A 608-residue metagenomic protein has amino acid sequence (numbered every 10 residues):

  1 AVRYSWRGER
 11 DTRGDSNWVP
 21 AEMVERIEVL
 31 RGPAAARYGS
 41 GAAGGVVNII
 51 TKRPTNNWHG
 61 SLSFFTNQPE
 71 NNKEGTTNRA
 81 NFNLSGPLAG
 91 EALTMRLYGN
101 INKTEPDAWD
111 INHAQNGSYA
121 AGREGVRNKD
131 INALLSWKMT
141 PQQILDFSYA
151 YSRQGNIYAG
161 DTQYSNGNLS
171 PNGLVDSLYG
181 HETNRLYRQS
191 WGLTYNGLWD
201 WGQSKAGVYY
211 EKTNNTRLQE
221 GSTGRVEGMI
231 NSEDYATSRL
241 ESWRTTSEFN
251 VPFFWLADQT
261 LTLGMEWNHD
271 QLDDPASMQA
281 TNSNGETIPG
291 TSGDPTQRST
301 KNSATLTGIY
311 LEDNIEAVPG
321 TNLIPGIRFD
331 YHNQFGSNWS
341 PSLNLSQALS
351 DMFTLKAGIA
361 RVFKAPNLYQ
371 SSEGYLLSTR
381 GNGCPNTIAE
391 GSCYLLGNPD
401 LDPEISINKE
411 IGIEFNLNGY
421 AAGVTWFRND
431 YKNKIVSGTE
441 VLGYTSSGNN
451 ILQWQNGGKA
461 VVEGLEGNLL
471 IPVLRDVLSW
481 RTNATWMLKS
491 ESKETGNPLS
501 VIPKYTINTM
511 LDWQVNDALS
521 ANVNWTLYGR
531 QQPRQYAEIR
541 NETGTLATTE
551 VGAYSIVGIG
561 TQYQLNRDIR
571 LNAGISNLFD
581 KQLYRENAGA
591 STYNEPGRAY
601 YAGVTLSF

Functional and structural regions predicted by a protein language model:
V2-R31, F82: Short acidic/polar hinge/loop motifs at secondary-structure boundaries that mediate gating or recognition
S5-R7, K432, S437, L527-I539 (+1 more regions): C-terminal beta-signal and adjacent terminal beta-strands/loops of Gram-negative outer-membrane beta-barrel proteins
E9, T55-L178, N433: Periplasmic-side early beta-strands and strand-to-turn transitions of outer-membrane beta-barrels
N17-S63: A beta-strand signature from Gram-negative outer-membrane beta-barrel systems, especially the internal plug domain
S63, E316-G320, W426-Y431, L442-A537 (+1 more regions): Gram-negative outer-membrane beta-barrel transporters
S136-Q154, Y179-G336, S346-S350, V477-N483: Face-selective signature of the C-terminal outer-membrane beta-barrel domain
K138-T140, A150, D258-T260, E266-N268 (+5 more regions): Structural signature of Gram-negative outer-membrane beta-barrels, strongest in the C-terminal barrel of TonB-dependent
S242-N250, R298-N302, G308, N398-D402 (+5 more regions): Outer membrane beta-barrel strand-and-loop segments of large Gram-negative receptors, especially TonB-dependent
